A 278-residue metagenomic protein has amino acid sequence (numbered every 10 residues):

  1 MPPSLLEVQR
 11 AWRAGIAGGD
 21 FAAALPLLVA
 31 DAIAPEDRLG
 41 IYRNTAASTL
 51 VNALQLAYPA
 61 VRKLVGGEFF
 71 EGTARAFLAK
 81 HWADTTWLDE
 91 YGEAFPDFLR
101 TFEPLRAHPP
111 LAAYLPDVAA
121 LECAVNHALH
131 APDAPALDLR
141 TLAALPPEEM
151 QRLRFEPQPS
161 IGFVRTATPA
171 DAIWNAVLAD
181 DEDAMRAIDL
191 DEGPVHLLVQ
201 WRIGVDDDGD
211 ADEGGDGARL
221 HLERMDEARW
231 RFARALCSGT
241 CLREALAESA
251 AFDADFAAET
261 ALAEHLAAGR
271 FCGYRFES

Functional and structural regions predicted by a protein language model:
M1-A136: N-terminal, charged low-complexity regulatory/assembly segments
G18-G19, D180, G239: Short loop/turn hinge sites at secondary-structure boundaries
A23, G72, A170-I173, V205 (+1 more regions): A broad, structure-centric signal for solvent-exposed, well-ordered loop/edge residues that line or flank functional
A30, A79, G92, A143 (+4 more regions): Residue-level signal for alpha-helical context at structural boundaries
A57-Y58, A143, E148, A245 (+1 more regions): Preference for short coil/turn "hinge" residues that link or interrupt alpha-helices
K80-R219, E223-A228: Hydrophobic packing positions characteristic of elongated beta-solenoid/beta-helix-type spike/fiber shafts
V205-D210, G214-S278: C-terminal structured interaction module
